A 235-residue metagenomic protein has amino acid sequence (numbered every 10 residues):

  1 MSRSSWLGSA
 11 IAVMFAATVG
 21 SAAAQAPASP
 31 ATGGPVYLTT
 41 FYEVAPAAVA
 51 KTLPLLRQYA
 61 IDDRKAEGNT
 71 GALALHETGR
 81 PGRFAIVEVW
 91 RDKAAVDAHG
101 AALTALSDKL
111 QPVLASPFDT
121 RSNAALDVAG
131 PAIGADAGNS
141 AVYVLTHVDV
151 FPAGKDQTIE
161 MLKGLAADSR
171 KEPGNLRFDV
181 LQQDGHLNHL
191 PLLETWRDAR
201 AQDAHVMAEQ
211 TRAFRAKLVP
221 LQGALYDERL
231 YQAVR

Functional and structural regions predicted by a protein language model:
M1-S5: N-terminal secretory signal peptides that target proteins for export/translocation
G8-S21: Bacterial N-terminal signal peptides
A24-G34, L73-R83, S107-Y143, R177-N188 (+1 more regions): Glycine-rich beta-strand-turn "strand-cap" elements at beta-sheet edges
P35-E43, G71-G100, S140-D149, D179-V206: Short, well-ordered beta-strand segments in beta-rich or mixed alpha/beta enzyme and ligand-binding folds
V44-P46, D92, A124-D127, V150-P152 (+2 more regions): Non-catalytic surface loops within mature trypsin-like serine protease
A48-N69, T104-D108, P152-L176, Q210-F214: Short amphipathic alpha-helical segments
A50, D149, D156-I159, K163 (+5 more regions): A beta-strand edge to alpha-helix "cap/lid" segment located at domain peripheries
A129-T195: A charged, solvent-exposed segment within the mature domains of Sec-exported extracytoplasmic proteins
